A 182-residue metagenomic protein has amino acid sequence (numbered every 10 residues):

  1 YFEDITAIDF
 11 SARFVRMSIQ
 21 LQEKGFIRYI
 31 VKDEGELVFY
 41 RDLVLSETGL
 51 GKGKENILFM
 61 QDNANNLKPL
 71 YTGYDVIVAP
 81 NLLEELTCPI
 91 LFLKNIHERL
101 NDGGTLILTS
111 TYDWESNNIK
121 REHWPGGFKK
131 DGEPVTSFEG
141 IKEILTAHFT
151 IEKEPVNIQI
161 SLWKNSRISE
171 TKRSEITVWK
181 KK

Functional and structural regions predicted by a protein language model:
S11: Conserved SAM/SAH-binding beta-strand->alpha-helix loop
Q20-L67: S-adenosyl-L-methionine
Y29-L37, N118-P155: Conserved Class I S-adenosyl-L-methionine
V78: A conserved beta-strand element that flanks and buttresses the S-adenosyl-L-methionine
N81-L82: Short catalytic micro-motifs in class I SAM-dependent methyltransferases
I90-D102: A short glycine-rich, Lys/Arg-flanked "PGG" loop and its adjoining helix->strand segment in the class I
G103-T111: Conserved beta-strand signature within the Rossmann-like core of class I S-adenosyl-L-methionine
A147-K182: Core SAM-dependent methyltransferase catalytic element
